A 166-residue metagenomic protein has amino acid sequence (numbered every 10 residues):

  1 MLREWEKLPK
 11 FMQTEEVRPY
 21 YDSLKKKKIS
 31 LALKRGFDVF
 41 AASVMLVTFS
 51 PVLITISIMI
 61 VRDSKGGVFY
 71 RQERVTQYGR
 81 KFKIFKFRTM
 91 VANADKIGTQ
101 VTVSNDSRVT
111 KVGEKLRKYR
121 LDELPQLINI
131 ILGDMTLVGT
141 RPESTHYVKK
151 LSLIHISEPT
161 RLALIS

Functional and structural regions predicted by a protein language model:
M1-Q13: Short, non-transmembrane cytosolic segments of multipass membrane proteins
R3-W5, Y21-A92, N129: A hydrophobic, helix-centered structural microdomain
F11-K25: Juxtamembrane amphipathic/hinge helix adjacent to a transmembrane helix
K83-E114: Acidic, Ser/Thr-rich low-complexity segments on the non-lumenal side of membrane proteins
R88, T136-V138, A163: Nucleotide phosphate-binding site architecture
V103-L153, S157: A short, structured surface patch at a secondary-structure boundary
I154-S166: Single conserved hydrophobic/aromatic residue that forms the stacking wall/gate of nucleotide- or nucleobase-binding
